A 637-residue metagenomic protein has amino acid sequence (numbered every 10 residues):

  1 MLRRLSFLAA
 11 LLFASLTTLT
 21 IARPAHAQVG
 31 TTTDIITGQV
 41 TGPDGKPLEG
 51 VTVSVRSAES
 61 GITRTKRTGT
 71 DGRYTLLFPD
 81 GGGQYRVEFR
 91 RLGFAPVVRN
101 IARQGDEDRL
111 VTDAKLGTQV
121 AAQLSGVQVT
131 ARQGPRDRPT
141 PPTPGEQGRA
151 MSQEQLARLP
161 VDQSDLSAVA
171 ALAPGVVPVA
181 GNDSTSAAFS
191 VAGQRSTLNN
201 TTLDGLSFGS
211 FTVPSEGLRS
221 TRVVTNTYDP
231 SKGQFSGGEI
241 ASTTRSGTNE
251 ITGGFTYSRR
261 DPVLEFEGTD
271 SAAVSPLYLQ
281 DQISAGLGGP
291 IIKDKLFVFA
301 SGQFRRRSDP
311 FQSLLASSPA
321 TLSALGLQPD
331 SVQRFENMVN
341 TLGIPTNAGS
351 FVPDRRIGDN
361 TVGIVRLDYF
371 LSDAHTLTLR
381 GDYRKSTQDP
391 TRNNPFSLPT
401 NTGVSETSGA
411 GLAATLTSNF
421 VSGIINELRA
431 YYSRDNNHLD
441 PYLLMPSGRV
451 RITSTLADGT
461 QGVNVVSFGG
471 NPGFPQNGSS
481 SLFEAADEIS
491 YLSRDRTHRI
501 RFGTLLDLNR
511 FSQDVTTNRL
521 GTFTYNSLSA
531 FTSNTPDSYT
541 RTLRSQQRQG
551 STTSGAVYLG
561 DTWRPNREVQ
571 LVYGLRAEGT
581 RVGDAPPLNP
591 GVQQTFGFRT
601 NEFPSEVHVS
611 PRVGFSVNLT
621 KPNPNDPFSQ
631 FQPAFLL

Functional and structural regions predicted by a protein language model:
R23-D137, P144-E146, S152: Periplasm-facing N-terminal accessory domains of Gram-negative outer-membrane beta-barrel systems
D71, A95, A102-K115, Q123-S246 (+4 more regions): Periplasmic N-terminal accessory/gating domains of Gram-negative outer-membrane beta-barrel systems
A131, F255-D261, A300-F304, L379-Y383 (+4 more regions): Transmembrane beta-barrel strands of outer-membrane/channel proteins
V191, S242, A285-G289, V365-Y369 (+4 more regions): Residues on the lipid-exposed face of transmembrane beta-strands in outer-membrane beta-barrel proteins
E216-R222, P230-R334, G358-G363: Outer-membrane beta-barrel translocator/receptor signature
R245-G247, I292-D294, S372-A374, V421-I425 (+5 more regions): Outer-membrane beta-barrel channels and translocator barrels
S350-D354, P472, S481-E484, R499-Q632: Signature of Gram-negative outer-membrane beta-barrel scaffolds
D359, F370-G560: Replace "related TpsB outer-membrane translocases also match" with "some related outer-membrane beta-barrels such as
